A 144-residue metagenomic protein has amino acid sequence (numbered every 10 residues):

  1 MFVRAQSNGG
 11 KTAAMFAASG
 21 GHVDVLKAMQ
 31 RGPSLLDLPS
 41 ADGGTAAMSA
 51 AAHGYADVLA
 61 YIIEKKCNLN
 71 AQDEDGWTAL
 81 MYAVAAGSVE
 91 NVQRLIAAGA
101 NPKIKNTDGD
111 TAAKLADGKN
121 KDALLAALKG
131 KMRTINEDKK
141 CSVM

Functional and structural regions predicted by a protein language model:
M1-F2, K27-L35, A60-N68, R94-A100 (+1 more regions): Ankyrin repeat domain, specifically the short helix-to-loop turn at the C-terminus of the second helix of each repeat
D42-G44, S49-H53, D57-A60, E64: Alpha-helical adaptor scaffolds
A97-A98, T107-M144: Ankyrin-repeat-protein effector appendages
